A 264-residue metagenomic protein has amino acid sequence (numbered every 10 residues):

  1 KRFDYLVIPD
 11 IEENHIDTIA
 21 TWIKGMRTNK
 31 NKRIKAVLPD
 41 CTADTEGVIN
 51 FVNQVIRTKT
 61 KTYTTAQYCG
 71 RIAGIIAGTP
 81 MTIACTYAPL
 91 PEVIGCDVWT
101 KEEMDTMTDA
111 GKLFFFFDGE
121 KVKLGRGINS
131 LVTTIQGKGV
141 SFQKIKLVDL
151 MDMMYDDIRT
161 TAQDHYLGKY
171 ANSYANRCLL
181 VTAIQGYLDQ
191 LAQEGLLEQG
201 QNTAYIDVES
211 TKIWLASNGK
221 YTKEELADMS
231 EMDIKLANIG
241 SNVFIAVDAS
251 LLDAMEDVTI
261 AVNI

Functional and structural regions predicted by a protein language model:
K1-P89: Extracellular Cys-Trp
I76, I83, Y87-P91, E103 (+1 more regions): Structured, hydrophobic secondary-structure cores that serve as assembly/anchoring elements
